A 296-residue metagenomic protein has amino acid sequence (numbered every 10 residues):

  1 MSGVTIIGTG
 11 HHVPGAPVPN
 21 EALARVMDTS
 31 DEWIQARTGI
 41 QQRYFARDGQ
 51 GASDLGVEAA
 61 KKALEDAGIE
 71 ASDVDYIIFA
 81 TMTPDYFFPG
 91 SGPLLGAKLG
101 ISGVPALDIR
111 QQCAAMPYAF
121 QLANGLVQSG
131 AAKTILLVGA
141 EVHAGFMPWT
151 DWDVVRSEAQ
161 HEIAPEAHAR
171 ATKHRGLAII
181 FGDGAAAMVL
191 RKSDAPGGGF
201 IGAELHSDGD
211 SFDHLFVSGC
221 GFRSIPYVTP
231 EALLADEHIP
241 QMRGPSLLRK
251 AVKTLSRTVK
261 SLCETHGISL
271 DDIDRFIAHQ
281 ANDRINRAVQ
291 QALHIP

Functional and structural regions predicted by a protein language model:
M1-D48, A164-S246, R257: Condensing-enzyme catalytic core mediating Claisen C-C bond formation in acyl metabolism
M1-S2, A71-D75, I101-P105, S129-I135 (+4 more regions): Short coil/turn connectors at secondary-structure junctions
I6, D48-Q111, L262-V289: Conserved beta-ketoacyl condensing-enzyme motif
I7, A80, R110, I135-E141 (+2 more regions): Short beta-strand segments
H11-H12, A80-D85, Q111-M116, G139-A144 (+2 more regions): Acidic, glycine-rich active-site loops and adjacent beta-strand->loop/helix elements that engage anionic groups
W33-D54, M82-T134, F146, A164 (+1 more regions): Conserved catalytic cysteine-centered active-site region of acyl-thioester-dependent Claisen-condensing enzymes
N124, Q128-I180: Flexible, glycine-rich active-site loops centered on histidine and acidic residues that chelate a metal or position
V228-P296: A contiguous, well-structured pocket-lining segment that forms one wall/lid of small-molecule binding clefts in soluble
